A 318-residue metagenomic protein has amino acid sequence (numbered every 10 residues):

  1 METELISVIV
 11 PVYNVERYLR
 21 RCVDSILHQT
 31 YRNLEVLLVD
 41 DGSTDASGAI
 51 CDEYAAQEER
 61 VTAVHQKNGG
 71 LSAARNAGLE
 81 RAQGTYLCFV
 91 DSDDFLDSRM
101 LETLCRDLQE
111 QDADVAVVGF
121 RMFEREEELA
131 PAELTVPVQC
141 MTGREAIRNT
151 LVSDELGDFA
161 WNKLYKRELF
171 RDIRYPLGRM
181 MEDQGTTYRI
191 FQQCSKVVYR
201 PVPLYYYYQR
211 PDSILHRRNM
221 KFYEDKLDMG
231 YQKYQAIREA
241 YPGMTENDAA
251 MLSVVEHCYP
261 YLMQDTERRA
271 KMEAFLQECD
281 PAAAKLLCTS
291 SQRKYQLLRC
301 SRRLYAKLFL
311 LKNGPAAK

Functional and structural regions predicted by a protein language model:
M1-L27: N-proximal low-complexity "stem/linker" segments adjacent to membrane-targeting elements
R20, L34, D45-E53, F95 (+1 more regions): Acidic helix N-cap motif at the loop->helix transition within catalytic regions of sugar-transfer enzymes
S25, R32, D40-I50, K67: A conserved acidic beta->alpha catalytic loop
Q66-A82: Glycine-rich, basic loop-to-helix element that forms the pyrophosphate-binding segment of sugar-nucleotide handling
L71, S92-V197, Q209-R218, S291-R293: Donor-binding/catalytic cores of nucleotide-activated saccharide and glycerol-phosphate transferases/polymerases
L87: Short aromatic/hydrophobic "clamp" motif used to bind/position activated sugar donors
L204-P211, R217-D248, Q264-A283: Catalytic core of nucleotide-sugar-dependent glycosyltransferases
T266-K318: Membrane-interface aromatic/basic loop that binds lipid-linked glycans or pyrophosphate carriers, typified by
